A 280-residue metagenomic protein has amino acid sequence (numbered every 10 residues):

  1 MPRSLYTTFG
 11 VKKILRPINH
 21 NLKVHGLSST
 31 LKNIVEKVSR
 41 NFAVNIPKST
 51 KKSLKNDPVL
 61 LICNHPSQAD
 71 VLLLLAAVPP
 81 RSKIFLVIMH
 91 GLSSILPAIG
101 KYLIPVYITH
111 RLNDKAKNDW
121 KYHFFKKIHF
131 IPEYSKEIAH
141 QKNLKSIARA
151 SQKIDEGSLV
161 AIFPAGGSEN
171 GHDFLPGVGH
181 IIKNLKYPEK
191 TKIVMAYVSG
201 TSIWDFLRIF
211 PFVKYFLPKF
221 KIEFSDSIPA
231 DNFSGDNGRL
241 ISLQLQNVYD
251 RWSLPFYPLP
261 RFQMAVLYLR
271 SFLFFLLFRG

Functional and structural regions predicted by a protein language model:
M1-K83, I95, G100-K101, D119 (+4 more regions): Membrane-anchoring hydrophobic helices of lipid-metabolizing enzymes
A43, H140-L144, G171-L175: A conditional alpha-helix N-cap/helix-loop micro-motif detector
L86-S94: A short, structured active-site edge motif that brings together acidic residues
G91-L92, E156-L159, G166-D236, S271: A cross-family acyltransferase "interaction/gating" segment
G100-I108: Active-site regions of enzymes building and remodeling cell-envelope glycoconjugates
K127-Q141: Surface-exposed cleft-lining segments at the edges of enzyme active sites
E137-G167: Hydrophobic, aromatic-enriched interface-forming segments
D226-G280: A cross-taxonomic marker for long C-terminal extensions/tails that follow the last structured domain
